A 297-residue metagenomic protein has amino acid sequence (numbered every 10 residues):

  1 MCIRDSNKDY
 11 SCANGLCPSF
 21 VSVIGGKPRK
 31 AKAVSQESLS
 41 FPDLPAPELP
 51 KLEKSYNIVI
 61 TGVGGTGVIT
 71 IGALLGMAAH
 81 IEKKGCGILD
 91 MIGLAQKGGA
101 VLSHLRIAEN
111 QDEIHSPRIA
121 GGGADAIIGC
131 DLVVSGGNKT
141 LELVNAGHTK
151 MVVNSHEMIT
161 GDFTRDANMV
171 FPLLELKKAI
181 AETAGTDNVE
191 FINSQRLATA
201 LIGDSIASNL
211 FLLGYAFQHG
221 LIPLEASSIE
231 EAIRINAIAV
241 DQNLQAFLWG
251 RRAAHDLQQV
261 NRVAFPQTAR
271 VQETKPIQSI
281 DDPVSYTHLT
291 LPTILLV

Functional and structural regions predicted by a protein language model:
M1-D5, T287-T293: Conserved small/polar residues in nucleotide/adenosyl-binding loops
R4-R29: Iron-sulfur cluster-binding cysteine motifs and their immediate structural context in ferredoxin-like electron-transfer
S22-I60, T66-L289: Active-site cofactor/cluster-binding pocket
